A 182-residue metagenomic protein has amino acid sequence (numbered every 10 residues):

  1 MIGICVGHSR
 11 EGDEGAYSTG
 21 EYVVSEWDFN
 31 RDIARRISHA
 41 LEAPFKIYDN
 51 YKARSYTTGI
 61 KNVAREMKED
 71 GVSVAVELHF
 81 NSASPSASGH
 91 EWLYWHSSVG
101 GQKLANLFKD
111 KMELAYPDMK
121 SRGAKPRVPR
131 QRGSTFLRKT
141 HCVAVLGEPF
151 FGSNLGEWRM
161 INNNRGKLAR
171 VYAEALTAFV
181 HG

Functional and structural regions predicted by a protein language model:
M1-N62: Active-site histidine-acidic residue metal-binding/catalytic motifs, centered on HxH/HExxH-like signatures
G3-V6, G12, R65-E66, D70 (+2 more regions): Active-site-adjacent mobile loop/cap segments within catalytic or ligand-binding domains
S9-S25, N81-K111: A short, glycine/acidic-enriched catalytic loop
T19-D28, N50-S55, E91-V99, L155-N162: Second-shell loop/turn segments in exported
D32-R36, E42, G100-D118, E157-G182: Long, well-ordered alpha-helical scaffolding segments within enzyme catalytic domains, especially pronounced
A34, H79-S82: Short, polar loop motifs at secondary-structure junctions
F45-A53, D118-R127: Surface-exposed patches in mature extracellular/periplasmic domains of secreted proteins
G59-D70, V74, S84-P85, G89-H96 (+1 more regions): N-terminal catalytic cores of peptidoglycan-degrading enzymes
